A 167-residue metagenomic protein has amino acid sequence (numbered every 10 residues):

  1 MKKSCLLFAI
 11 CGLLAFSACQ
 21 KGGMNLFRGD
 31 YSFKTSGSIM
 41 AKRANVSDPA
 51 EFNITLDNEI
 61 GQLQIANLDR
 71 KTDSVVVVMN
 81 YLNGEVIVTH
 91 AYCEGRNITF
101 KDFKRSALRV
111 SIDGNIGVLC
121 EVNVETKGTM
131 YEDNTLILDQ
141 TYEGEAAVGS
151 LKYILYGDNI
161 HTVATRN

Functional and structural regions predicted by a protein language model:
M1-A18: Sec-dependent bacterial lipoprotein signal peptides
C19-K34, E132: N-terminal helix-cap/turn-to-beta initiation motif at the start of protein domains
R28-P49: Post-signal peptide N-terminal segment of mature Sec-exported envelope proteins
Y31, F100-D102, M130-G144: A short hydrophobic beta-strand element
S38-I39, M79-E85, T141-V148: Short, solvent-exposed aromatic-acidic interface loops
L56-T126: Predominantly extracellular/secreted and cell-surface proteins with exposed, flexible low-complexity segments
N134-N167: Edge beta-strand at a domain terminus
